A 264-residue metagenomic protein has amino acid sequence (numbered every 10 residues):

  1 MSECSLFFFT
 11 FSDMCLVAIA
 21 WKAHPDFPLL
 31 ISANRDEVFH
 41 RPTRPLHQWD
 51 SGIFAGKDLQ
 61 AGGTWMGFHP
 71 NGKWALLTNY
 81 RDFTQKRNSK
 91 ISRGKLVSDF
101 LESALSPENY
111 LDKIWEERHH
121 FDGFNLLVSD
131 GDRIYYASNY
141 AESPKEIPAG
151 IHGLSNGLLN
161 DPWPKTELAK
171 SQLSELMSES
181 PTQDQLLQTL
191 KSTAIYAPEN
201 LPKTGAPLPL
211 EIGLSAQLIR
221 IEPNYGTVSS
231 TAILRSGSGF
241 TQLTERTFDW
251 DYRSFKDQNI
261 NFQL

Functional and structural regions predicted by a protein language model:
F9-L264: N-terminal nucleophile
